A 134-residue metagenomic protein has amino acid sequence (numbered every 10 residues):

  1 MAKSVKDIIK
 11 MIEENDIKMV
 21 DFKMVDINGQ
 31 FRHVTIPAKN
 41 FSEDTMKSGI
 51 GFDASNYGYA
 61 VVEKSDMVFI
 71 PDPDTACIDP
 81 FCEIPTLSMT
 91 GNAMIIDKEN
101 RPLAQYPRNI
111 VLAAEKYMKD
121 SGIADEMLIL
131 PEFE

Functional and structural regions predicted by a protein language model:
M1-E134: ATP/Mg2+-dependent ligation/transfer catalytic cores
